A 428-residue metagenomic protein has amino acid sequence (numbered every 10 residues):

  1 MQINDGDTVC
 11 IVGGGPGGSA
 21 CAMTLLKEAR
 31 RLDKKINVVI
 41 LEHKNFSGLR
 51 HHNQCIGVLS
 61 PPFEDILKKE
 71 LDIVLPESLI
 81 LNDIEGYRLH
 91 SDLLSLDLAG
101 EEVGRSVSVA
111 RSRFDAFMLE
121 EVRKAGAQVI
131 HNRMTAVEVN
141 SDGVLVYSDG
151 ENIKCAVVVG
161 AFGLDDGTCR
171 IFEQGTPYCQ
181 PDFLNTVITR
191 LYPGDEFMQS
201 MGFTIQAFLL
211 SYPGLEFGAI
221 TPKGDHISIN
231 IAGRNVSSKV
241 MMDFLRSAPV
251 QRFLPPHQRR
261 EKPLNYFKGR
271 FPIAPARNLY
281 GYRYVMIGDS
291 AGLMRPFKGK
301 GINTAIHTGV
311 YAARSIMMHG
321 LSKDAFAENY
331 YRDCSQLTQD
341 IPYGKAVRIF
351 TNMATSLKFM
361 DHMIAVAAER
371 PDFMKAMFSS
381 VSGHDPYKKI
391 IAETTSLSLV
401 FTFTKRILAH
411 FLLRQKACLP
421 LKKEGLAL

Functional and structural regions predicted by a protein language model:
I3-G17: Beta1/beta-strand and adjacent pyrophosphate-binding region of the FAD-binding site in flavoprotein oxidoreductases
T24-K27, E121-P256, G292: Predominantly flavin-linked oxidoreductase catalytic cores and closely associated redox partners
L26-H52: Glycine-rich FAD pyrophosphate-binding loop
N45-R88: N-terminal FAD cofactor-binding segment of flavoenzymes
G57-L59, E101-E120, G167, R234-M242: Short beta-strand to alpha-helix junction loop
I80, N152, N235-I316, G320-L321: FAD/FMN-dependent oxidoreductases across multiple families
D92-R111, P222-G233: Helix-loop-beta segment of a Rossmann-like dinucleotide-binding subdomain
M317-L428: C-terminal helical "tail/cap" subdomain of flavin- and related membrane-associated enzymes
